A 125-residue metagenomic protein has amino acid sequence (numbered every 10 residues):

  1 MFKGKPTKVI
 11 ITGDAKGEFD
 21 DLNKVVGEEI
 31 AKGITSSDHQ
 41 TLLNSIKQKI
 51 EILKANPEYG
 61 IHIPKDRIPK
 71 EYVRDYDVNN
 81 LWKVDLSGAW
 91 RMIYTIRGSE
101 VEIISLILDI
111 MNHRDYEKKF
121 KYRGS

Functional and structural regions predicted by a protein language model:
M1-E51: Arg/Lys-rich, positively charged N-terminal/basic patches that mediate binding to nucleic acids
M1-I10, K32-S36, Y72-S125: Enriched for short, Lys/Arg-rich terminal
D20, A55-E58, G98-S99: Charged/polar positions within long, soluble alpha-helices
K24, I61-H62, E102: Short amphipathic alpha-helical segments with coiled-coil-like heptad repeat character
K24-G27, E58, K121: A generic structural signal for secondary-structure junctions that act as hinges or helix/strand caps at the edges
L43, P57-G60, M111: Glycine-centered flexibility motif
E51-V84: A short, surface-exposed loop/turn module that caps and links secondary-structure elements
